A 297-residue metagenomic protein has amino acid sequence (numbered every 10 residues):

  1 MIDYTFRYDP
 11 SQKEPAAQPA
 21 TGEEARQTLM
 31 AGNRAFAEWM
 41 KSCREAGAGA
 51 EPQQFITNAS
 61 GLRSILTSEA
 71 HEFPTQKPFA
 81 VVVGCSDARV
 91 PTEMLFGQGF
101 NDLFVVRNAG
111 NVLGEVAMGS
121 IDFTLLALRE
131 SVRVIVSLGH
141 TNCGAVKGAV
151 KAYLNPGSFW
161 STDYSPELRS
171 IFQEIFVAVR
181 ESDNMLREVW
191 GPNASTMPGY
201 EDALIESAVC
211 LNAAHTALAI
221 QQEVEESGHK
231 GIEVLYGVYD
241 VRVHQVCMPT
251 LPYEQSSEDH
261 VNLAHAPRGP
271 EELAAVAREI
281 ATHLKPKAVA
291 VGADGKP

Functional and structural regions predicted by a protein language model:
M1-T75, F100-N101, G110-G119, F123-V132 (+1 more regions): Divalent-metal-activated hydrolytic enzyme cores
A37, V81-G84, M94-L95: Non-catalytic terminal/interface segments that mediate subunit docking, oligomerization, and allosteric communication
T75-P78, D87-R89: Short, flexible loop/turn motifs enriched in small residues
F79-A80, L103: Structural motif
G84-R89, A109-V112, H140-T141: Short glycine-enriched loops at secondary-structure junctions
R89-R107: Catalytic core of membrane glycerolipid acyltransferases/transacylases, capturing the structured, soluble-facing
V90-T92, G144-K147: Short acidic/glycine-rich loop or secondary-structure boundary segments that cap or lie
R133-S137: Well-ordered alpha/beta subsegment
